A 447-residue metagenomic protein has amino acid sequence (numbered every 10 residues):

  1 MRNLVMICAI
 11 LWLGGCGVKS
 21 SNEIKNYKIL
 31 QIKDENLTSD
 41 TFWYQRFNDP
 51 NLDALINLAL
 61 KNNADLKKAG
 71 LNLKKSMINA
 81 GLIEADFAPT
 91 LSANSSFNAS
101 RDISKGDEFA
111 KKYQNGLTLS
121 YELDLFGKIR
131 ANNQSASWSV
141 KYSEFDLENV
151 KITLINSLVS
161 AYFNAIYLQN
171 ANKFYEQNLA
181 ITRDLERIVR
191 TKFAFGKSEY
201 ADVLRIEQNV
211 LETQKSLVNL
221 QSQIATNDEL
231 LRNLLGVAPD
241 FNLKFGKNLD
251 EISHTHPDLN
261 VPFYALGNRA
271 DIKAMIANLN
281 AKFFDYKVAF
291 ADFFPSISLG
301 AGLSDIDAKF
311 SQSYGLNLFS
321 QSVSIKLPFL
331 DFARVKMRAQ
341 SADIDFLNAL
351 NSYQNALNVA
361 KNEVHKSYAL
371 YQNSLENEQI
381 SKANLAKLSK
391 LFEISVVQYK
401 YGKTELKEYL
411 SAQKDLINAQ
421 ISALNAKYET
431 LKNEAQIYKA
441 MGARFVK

Functional and structural regions predicted by a protein language model:
M1-I7: Sec-dependent signal peptide recognition, specifically the positively charged N-region followed immediately by
G17-N79, G246, D250-N280, F329: Bacterial Sec-pathway N-terminal export signals of envelope proteins
I56, Q114-T118, Y162, P262 (+2 more regions): Membrane-embedded beta-strand positions in outer-membrane beta-barrel channels/transporters
K67, F87-A110, S120-N149, K273 (+3 more regions): Small/polar (Gly/Ser/Thr/Ala-rich) solvent-exposed segments that form structured loops/beta-strands/short helices used
G81, T118-S120, D285, S324 (+1 more regions): Outer-membrane beta-barrel architecture
W138, F145-V261, S367-L370, S374 (+2 more regions): Periplasmic alpha-helical coiled-coil/stalk elements that build and connect Gram-negative outer-membrane
R183, E212-D240, L370, K382-A443: Short segments within alpha-helical structural elements
